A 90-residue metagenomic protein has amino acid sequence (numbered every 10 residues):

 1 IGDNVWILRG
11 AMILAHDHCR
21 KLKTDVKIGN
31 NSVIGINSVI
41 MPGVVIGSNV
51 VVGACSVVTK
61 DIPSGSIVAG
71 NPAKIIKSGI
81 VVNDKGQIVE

Functional and structural regions predicted by a protein language model:
G2-D3, L8-R9, L14-A15, T24 (+8 more regions): Left-handed beta-helix
D17-C19, V44, S78-I80: Conserved catalytic-core motifs of eukaryotic protein kinase domains, centered on the activation segment
S64-Q87: Conserved beta-strand-loop-alpha-helix hinge in the C-terminal portion of ABC ATPase nucleotide-binding domains
